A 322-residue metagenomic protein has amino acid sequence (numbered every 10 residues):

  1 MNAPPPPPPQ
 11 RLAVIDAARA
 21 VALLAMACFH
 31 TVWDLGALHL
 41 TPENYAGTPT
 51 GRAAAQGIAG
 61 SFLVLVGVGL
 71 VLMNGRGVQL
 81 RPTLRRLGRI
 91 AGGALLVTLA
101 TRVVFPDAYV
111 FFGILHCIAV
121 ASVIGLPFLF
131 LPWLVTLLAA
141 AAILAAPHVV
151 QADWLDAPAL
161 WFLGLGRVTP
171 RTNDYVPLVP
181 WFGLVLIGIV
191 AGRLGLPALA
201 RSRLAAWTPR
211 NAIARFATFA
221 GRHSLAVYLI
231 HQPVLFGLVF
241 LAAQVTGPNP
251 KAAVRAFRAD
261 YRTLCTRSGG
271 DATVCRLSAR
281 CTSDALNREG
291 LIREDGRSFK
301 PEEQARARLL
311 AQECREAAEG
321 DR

Functional and structural regions predicted by a protein language model:
N2-R322: Alpha-helical transmembrane segments and their immediate juxtamembrane cytosolic regions
